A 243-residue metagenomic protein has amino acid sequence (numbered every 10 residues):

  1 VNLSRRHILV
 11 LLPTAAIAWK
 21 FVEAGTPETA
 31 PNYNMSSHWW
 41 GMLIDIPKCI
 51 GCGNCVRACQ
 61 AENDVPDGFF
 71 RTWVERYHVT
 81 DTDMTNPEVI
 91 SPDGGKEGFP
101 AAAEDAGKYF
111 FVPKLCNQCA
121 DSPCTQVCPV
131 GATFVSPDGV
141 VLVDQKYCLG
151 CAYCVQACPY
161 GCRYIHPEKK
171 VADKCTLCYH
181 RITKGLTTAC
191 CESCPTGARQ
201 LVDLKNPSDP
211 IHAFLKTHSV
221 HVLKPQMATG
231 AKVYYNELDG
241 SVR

Functional and structural regions predicted by a protein language model:
V1-A16: N-terminal secretory signal peptides and thylakoid transit peptides that target proteins across membranes
L12, A16-K20, V56, N63 (+1 more regions): A generic secondary-structure signal for well-formed alpha-helical elements
W19-N54, Q226-A228, Y234-Y235, R243: C-terminal segment of N-terminal export signals and the immediately downstream linker at the start of the mature
G25-N32, A61-G107, F134-Y147, C162-H180 (+2 more regions): Non-heme iron-sulfur electron-transfer modules
M42-A58, E62, K108-G131, V140-G161 (+3 more regions): Cysteine-centered iron-sulfur cluster-binding motifs in ferredoxin-type domains/subunits of redox enzymes
A189-R243: Long, compositionally biased charged/polar accessory segments in the mid-to-C-terminal portions of proteins
